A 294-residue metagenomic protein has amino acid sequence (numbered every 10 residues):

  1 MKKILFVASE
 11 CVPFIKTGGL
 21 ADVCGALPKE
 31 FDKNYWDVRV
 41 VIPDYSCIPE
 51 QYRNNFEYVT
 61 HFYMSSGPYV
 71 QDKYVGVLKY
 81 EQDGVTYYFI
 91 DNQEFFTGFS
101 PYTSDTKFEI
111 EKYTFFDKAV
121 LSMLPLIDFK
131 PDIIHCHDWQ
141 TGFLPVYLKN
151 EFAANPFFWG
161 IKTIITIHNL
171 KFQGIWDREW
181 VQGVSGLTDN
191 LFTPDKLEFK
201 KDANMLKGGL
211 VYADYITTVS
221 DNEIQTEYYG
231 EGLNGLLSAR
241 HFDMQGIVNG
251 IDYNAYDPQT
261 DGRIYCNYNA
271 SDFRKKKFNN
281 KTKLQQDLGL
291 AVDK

Functional and structural regions predicted by a protein language model:
M1-K294: Catalytic cores of nucleotide-sugar-dependent glycosyltransferases that transfer UDP/GDP/TDP-activated
